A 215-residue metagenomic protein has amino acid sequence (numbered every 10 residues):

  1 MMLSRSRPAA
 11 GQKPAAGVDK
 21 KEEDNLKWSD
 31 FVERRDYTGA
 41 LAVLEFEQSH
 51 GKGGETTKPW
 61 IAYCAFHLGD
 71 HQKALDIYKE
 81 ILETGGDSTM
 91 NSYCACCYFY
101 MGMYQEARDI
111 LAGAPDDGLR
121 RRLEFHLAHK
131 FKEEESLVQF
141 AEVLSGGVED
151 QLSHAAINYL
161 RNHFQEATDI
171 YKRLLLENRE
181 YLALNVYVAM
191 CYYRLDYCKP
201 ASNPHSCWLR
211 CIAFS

Functional and structural regions predicted by a protein language model:
M1-A65: N-terminal alpha-helical scaffolding segments that mark the starts of alpha-solenoid/helical-repeat architectures
M2-L3, A40-E47, H71-E83, M103-P115 (+3 more regions): Alpha-helical repeat scaffolds
A16-N25, G51-P59, T84-S92, A114-R122 (+3 more regions): Generic helix N-cap/helix-start motif at coil->alpha-helix transitions
D76-I81, T89-S92, F99-G102, E106 (+2 more regions): Eukaryotic helix-linker segments that join adjacent hydrophobic helices
L123-L127, E133-S136, S153, A189 (+3 more regions): Core solenoid repeat modules with strong leucine/isoleucine-rich periodicity, prominently canonical LRR arrays but also
